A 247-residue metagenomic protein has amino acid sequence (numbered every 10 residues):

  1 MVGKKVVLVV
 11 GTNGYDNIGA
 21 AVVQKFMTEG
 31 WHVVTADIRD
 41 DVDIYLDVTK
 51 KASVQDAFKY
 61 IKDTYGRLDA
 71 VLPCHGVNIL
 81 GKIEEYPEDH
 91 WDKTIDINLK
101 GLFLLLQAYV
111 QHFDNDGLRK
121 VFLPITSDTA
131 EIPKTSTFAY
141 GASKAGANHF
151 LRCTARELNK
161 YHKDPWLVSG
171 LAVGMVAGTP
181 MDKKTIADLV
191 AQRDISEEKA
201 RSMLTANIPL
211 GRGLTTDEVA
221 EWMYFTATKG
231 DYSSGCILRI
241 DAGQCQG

Functional and structural regions predicted by a protein language model:
V2-V33: Canonical Rossmann dinucleotide-binding motif of NAD(H)/NADP(H)-dependent dehydrogenases/reductases, specifically
C74-I79, G243: Conserved NAD(P)H cofactor-binding loop of Rossmann-fold oxidoreductase domains
K82-I83, H90-I95, L204: Substrate-binding pocket helix/loop in short-chain dehydrogenase/reductase
L106, S143: Active-site helix of classical SDR
S127: Residue(s) in the substrate-gating loop at a strand-loop-helix junction that position the organic substrate next
H162-L167, Y232-G235: Short, small/polar-rich loop/turn modules that mediate ligand/substrate recognition or access, typified
R212-I240: C-terminal substrate-recognition "lid" of short-chain dehydrogenase/reductases
